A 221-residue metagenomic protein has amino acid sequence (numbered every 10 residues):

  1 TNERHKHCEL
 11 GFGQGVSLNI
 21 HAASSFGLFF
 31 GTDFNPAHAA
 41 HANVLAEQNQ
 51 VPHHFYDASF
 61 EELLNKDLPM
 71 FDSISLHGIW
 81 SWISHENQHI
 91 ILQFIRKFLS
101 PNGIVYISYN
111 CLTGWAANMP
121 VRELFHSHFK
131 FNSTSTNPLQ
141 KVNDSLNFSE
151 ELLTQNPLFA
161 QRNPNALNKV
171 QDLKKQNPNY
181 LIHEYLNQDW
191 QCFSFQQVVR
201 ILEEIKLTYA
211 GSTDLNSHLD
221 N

Functional and structural regions predicted by a protein language model:
Q14-F26: Conserved SAM-binding loop of SAM-dependent methyltransferases across substrates and taxa, primarily the Class I
L28-D33: Conserved SAM-binding motif I beta-strand of class I
A42-N43: Conserved SAM-binding loop
Q50-F60: Conserved SAM-binding strand-loop segment of SAM-dependent methyltransferases
N65-I74: A short acidic, Gly/Pro-enriched loop at the edge of an enzyme's catalytic core that lines a small-molecule cofactor
H89-P101: A short glycine-rich, Lys/Arg-flanked "PGG" loop and its adjoining helix->strand segment in the class I
I107-T136, K141-L158: Conserved class I S-adenosyl-L-methionine
P157-N221: Rossmann-like AdoMet/SAM-dependent catalytic core
